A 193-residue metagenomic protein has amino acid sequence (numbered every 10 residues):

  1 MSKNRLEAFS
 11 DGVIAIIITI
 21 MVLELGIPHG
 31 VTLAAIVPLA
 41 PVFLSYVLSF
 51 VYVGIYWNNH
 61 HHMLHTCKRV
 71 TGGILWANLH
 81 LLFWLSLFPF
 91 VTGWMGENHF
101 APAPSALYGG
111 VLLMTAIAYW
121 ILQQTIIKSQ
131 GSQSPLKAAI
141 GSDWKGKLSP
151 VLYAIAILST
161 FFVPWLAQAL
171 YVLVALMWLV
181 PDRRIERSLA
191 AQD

Functional and structural regions predicted by a protein language model:
M1-D193: Multi-pass alpha-helical transmembrane bundle typical of ion/small-solute transporters and intramembrane aspartyl
